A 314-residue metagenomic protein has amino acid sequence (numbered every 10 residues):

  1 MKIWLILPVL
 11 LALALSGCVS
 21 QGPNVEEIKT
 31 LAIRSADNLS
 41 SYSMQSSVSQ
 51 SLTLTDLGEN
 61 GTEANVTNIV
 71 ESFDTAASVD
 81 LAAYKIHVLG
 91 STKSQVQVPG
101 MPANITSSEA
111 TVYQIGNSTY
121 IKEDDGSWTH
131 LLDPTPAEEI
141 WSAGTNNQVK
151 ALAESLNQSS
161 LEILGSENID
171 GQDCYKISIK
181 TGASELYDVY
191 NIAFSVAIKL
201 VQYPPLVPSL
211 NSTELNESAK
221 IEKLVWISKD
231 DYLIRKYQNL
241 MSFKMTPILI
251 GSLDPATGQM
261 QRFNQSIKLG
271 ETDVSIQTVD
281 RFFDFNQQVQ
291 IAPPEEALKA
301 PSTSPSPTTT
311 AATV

Functional and structural regions predicted by a protein language model:
M1-S16: Sec-dependent bacterial lipoprotein signal peptides
G17-V314: Subset-of-secretome marker
